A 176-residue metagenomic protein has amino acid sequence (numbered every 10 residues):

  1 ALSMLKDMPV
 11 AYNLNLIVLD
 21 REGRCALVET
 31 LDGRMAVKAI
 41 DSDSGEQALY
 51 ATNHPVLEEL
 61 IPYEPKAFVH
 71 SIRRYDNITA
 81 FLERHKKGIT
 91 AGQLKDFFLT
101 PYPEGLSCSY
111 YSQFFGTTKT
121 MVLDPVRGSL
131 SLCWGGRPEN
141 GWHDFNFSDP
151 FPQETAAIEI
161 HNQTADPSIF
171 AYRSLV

Functional and structural regions predicted by a protein language model:
L2-V176: C-terminal, well-structured catalytic/ligand-binding subdomain of enzymes
